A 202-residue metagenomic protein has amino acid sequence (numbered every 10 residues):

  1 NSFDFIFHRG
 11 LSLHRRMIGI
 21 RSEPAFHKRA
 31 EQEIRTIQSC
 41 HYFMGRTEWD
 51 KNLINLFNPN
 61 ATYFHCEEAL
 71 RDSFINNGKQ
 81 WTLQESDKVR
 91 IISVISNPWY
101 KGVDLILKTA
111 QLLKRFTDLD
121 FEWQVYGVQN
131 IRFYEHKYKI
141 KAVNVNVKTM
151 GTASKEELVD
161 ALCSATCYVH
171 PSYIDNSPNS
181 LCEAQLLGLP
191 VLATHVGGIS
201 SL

Functional and structural regions predicted by a protein language model:
I6-F43, L56: Membrane-proximal helix-turn-helix segments that form the acceptor-binding/catalytic region of lipid-linked
I34-C40, M44, K51-L70, S86: Helix-loop-beta element that forms the nucleotide-linked donor phosphate-binding surface in glycosyltransferases
T82-K101, L107-A110: Conserved donor-binding/catalytic core segment of Leloir-type glycosyltransferases
V94, L107-K108, E122-H136, T149-G151: Glycosyltransferase donor-sugar binding loop
E135-V159: Nucleotide-activated donor-binding/catalytic signature segment of Leloir-type glycosyltransferases, i.e., the conserved
D160-A165: Short alpha-helical donor nucleotide-sugar binding micro-motif in glycosyltransferases
Y173: Aromatic "clamp/platform" in nucleotide-sugar-dependent glycosyltransferases that forms part of the donor/acceptor
P190-A193: Short hydrophobic beta-strand element within catalytic cores of glycosyltransferases and related nucleotide-activated
